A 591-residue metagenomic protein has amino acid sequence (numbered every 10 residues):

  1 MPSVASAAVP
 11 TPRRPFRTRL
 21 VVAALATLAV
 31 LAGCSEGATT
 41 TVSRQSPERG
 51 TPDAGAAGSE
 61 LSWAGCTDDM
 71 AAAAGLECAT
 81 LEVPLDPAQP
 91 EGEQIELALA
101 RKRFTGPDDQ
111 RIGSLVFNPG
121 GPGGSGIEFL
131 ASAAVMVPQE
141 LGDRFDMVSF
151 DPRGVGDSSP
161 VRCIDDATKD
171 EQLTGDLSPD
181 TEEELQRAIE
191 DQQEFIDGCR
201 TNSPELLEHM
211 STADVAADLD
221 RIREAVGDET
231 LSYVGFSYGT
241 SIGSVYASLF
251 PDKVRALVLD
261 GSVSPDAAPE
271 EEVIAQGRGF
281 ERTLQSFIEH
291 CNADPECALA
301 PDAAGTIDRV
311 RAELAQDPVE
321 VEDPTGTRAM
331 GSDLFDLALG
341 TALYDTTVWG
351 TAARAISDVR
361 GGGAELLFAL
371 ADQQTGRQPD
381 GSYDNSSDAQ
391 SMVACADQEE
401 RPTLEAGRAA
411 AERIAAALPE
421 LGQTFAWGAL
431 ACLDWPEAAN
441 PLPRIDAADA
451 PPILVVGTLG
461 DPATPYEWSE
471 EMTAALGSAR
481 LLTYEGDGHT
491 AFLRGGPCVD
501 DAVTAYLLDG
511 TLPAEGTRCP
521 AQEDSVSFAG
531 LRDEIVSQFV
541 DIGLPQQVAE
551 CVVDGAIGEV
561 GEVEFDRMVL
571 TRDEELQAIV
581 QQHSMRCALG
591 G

Functional and structural regions predicted by a protein language model:
P2-V4, R13-R14, R19-V22, C34-L177 (+5 more regions): Catalytic-loop region of hydrolases
A29-G33: C-terminal motif of bacterial Sec signal peptides marking the signal peptidase cleavage site
L99, L476-T490: Catalytic histidine neighborhood in serine/cysteine hydrolases with alpha/beta-hydrolase-type architecture
R162-T174, V245-T306, R354-A369, Q373-Q378: A catalytic-pocket lid/entrance helix-loop region that shapes and gates access to the active site across common
T201-E205, A216-T230: Conserved acidic catalytic loop of the alpha/beta-hydrolase fold
D228-Y238: Alpha/beta-hydrolase fold nucleophile elbow
A304-P451, G495, V563, R567-T571: Alpha/beta-hydrolase fold active-site neighborhood
P462-E467: Conserved alpha/beta-hydrolase "acid-adjacent" motif
